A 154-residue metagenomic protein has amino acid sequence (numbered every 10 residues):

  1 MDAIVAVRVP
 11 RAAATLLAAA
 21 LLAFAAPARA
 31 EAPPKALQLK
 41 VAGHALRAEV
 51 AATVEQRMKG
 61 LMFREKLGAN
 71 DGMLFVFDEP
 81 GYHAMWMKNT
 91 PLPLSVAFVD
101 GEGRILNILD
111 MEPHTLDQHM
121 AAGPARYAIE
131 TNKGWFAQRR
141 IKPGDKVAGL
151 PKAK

Functional and structural regions predicted by a protein language model:
M1-V9: N-terminal secretory signal peptides that target proteins for export/translocation
D2, A20, R126: Short, flexible active-site loop motifs that bind/organize anionic cofactors or intermediates
R8, F24, D145-V147: A generic structured-segment signal
R8-A13, A45: N-terminal regions of proteins, emphasizing targeting and processing segments when present
A13-F24: Bacterial N-terminal signal peptides
A26-A30: Sec/Tat signal peptide C-region and signal peptidase I cleavage site
E31-K154: Compact, glycine-rich, soluble single-domain proteins
